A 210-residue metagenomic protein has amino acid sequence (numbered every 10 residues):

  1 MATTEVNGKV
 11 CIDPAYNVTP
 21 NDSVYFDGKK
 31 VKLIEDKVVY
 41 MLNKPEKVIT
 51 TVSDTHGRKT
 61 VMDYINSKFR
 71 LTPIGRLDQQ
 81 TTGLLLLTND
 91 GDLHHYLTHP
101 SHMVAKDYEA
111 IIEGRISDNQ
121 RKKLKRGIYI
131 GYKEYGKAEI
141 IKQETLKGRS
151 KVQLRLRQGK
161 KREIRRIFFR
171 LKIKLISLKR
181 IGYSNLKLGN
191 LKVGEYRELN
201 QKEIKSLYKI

Functional and structural regions predicted by a protein language model:
M1-I210: Basic, flexible Lys/Arg- and Gly-enriched helix-loop patches that mediate nucleic-acid binding at interfaces with rRNA
